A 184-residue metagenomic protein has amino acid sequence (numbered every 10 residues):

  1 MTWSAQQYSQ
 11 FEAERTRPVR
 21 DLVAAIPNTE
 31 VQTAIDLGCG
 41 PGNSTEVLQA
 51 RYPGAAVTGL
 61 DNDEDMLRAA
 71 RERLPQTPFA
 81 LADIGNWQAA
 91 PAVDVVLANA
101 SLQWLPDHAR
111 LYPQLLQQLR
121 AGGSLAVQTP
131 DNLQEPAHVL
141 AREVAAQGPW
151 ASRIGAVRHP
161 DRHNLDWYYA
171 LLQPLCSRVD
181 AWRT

Functional and structural regions predicted by a protein language model:
M1-T16: Class I SAM-dependent methyltransferase Rossmann-like catalytic core, especially the SAM/SAH-binding loop
E14-Q32, V47: Conserved alpha-helix/loop element of class I SAM-dependent methyltransferases that forms part of the SAM/SAH-binding
T33-W87: Class I SAM-dependent methyltransferase SAM/SAH-binding core
Q88-V96: A short acidic, Gly/Pro-enriched loop at the edge of an enzyme's catalytic core that lines a small-molecule cofactor
V95-H108, D131: A short SAM/SAH-binding and catalytic strip from SAM-dependent methyltransferases
L105-P106, L119-A121: Helix-to-beta-strand junctions that scaffold the AdoMet/dcAdoMet cofactor pocket in Class I SAM-dependent enzymes
A109, L116, S124-T184: Conserved catalytic/acceptor-binding region of the Class I
